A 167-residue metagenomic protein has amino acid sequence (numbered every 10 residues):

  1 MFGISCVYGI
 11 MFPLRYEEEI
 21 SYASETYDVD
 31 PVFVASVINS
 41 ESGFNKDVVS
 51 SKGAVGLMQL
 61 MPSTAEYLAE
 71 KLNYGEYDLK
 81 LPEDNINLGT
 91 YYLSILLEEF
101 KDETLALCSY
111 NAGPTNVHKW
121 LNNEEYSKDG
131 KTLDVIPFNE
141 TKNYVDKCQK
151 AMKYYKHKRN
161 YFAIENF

Functional and structural regions predicted by a protein language model:
M1-K46, E83-D84, R159, N166: Export/targeting segments at the very N-terminus of extracytoplasmic proteins
C6-I10, I20-A23, K46-V55, N73-P82 (+3 more regions): Second-shell loop/turn segments in exported
F33-A35, Y77, F100-S109, Y161-N166: Surface-exposed patches in mature extracellular/periplasmic domains of secreted proteins
D47, Y67-A69, W120: Residues that scaffold the ATP/ADP-binding catalytic core of kinase and kinase-like folds
K52-L72, L88-Y92, P114: Substrate-binding/active-site groove segments that recognize and process beta-1,4-linked N-acetyl-hexosamine
E83-N87, T104, K142: Non-membrane alpha-helical structural segments and their capping/turn regions in soluble enzymes
A106-F162: Catalytic and substrate-binding regions of cell-wall glycan-acting enzymes that process beta-1,4-linked
